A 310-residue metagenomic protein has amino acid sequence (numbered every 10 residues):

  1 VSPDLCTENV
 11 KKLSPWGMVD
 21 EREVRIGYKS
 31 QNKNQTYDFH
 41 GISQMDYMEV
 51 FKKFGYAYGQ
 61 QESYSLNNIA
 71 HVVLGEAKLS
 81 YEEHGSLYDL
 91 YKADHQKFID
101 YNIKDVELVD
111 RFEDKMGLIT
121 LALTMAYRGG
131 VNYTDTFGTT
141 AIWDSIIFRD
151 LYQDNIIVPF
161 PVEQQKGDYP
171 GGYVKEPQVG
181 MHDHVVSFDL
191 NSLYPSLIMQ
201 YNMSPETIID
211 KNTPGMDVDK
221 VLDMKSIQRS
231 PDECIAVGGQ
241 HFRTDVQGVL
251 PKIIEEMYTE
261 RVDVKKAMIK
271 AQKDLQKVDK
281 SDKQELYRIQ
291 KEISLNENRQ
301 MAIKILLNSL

Functional and structural regions predicted by a protein language model:
S2-N9, G55-Y58, V73-K78, V106 (+7 more regions): A generic secondary-structure signal for well-formed alpha-helical elements
S2-V106: Active-site-proximal helix-loop-helix substrate-binding element of RNase H-like nuclease domains
K29-I42, M48, Y58-G59, D100-K104 (+6 more regions): A general structural signal for short secondary-structure junctions and capping/turn motifs
S63, A77-K78, V106, E113 (+4 more regions): Hydrophobic faces of stable alpha-helices that mediate helix-helix packing
E82-G85, D168, V237: Residue-level signal for pocket-adjacent positions within structured domains
L87-E206, K211, D282-L310: Common nucleic-acid-contacting/processivity interface regions adjacent to the catalytic cores of nucleic-acid enzymes
L190-L310: Helical catalytic core of nucleic-acid polymerases
